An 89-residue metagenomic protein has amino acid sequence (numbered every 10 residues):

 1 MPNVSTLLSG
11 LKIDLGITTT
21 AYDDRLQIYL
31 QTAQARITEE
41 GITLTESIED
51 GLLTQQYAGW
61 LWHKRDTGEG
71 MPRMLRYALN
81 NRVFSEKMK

Functional and structural regions predicted by a protein language model:
M1-K89: Divalent metal-cofactor coordination and adjacent catalytic microenvironments
